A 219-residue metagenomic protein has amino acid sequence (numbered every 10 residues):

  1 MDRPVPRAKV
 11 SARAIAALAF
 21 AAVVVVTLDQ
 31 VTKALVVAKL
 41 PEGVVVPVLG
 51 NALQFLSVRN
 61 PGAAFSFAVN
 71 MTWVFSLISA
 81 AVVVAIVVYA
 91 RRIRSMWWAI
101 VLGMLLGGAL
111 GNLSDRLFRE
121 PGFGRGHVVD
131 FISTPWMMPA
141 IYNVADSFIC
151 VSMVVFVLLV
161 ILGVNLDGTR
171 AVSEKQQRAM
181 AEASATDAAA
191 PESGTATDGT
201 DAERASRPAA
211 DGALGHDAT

Functional and structural regions predicted by a protein language model:
M1-T219: Alpha-helical transmembrane bundles and membrane-interface segments of multipass inner-membrane proteins
